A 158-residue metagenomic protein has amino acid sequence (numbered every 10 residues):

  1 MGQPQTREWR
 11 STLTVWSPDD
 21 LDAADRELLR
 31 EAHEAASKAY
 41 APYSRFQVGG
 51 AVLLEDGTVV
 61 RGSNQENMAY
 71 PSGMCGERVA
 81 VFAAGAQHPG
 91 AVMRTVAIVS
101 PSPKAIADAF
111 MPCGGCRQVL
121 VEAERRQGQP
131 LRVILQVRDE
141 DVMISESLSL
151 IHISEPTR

Functional and structural regions predicted by a protein language model:
M1-R30: Short, compositionally biased leader-like segments
E27-A41: Short, basic/aromatic recognition patches
Q47-L54: Short beta-strand scaffold segments in enzyme catalytic cores
N67-A86: A short mixed-secondary-structure module that forms the rim of ligand-binding clefts
M74-E77, I106-E124: Local cysteine-cluster metal-coordination motifs and their immediate loop/turn environment, predominantly Fe-S cluster
F82-A91, Q118-D139: Iron-sulfur (Fe-S) cluster-binding segments and ferredoxin-like electron-carrier domains, especially [2Fe-2S]
M93-P112, P130-Q136: Immediate flanking context of iron-sulfur cluster ligation sites
I151-R158: Residue-level detector of conserved catalytic or cofactor/ligand-binding positions in enzyme active sites
